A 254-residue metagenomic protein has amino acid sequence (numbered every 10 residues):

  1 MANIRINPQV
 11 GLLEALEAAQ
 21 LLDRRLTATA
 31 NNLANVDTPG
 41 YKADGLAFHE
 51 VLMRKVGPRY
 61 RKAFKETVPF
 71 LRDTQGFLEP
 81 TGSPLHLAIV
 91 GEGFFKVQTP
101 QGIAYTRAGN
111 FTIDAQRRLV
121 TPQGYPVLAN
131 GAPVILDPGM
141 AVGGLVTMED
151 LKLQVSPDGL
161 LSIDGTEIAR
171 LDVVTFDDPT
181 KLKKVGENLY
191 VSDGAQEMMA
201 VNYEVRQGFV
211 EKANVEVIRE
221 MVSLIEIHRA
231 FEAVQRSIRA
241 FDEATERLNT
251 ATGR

Functional and structural regions predicted by a protein language model:
M1-R254: Amphipathic alpha-helical polymerization modules
